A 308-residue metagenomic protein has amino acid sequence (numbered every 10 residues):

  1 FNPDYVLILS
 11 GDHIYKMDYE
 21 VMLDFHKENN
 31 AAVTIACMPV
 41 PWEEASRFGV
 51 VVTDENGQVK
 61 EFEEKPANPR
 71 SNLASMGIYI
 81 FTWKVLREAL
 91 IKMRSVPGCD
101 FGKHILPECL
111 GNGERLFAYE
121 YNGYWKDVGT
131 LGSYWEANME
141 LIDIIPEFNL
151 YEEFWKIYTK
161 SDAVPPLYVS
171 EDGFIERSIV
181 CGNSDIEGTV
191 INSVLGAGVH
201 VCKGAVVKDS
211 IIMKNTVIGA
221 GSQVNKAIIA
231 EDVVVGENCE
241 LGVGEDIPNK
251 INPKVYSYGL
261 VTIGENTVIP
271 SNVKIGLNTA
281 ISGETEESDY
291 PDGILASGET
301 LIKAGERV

Functional and structural regions predicted by a protein language model:
F1, K16, E88: Extracellular polysaccharide-degrading/modifying enzymes targeting complex plant/algal/animal polysaccharides
F1-N2, N72-L73, E120: Short hydrophobic "helix-edge" motifs at membrane interfaces and signal-peptide entry regions
P3, N30-A31, E114: Short, high-confidence coil segments that cap the C-terminus of an alpha-helix and link into the following beta-strand
V6: Short aromatic/hydrophobic "clamp" motif used to bind/position activated sugar donors
L9-G11: Active-site acidic Asp-centered loop
I14-Y15, E43, K126, D185: Glycine-/small-residue-rich active-site loops that bind phosphorylated ligands and cofactors
K16-K84, M93: Conserved core of the sugar-phosphate nucleotidyltransferase
K84, I91-V308: Left-handed beta-helix
